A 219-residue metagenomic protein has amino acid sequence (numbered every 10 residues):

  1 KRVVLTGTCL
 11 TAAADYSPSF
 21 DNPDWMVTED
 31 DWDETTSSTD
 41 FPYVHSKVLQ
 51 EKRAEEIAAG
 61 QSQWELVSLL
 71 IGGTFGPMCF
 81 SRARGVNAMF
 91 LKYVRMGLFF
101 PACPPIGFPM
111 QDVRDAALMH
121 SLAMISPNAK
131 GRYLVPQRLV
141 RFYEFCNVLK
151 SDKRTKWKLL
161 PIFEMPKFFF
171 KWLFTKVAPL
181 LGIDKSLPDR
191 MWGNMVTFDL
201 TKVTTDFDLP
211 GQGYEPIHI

Functional and structural regions predicted by a protein language model:
K1-Y43, V67: Conserved Rossmann-fold NAD(P)-dependent oxidoreductase catalytic core, especially the SDR/UDP-sugar
V3, G7, Q50-M78: Conserved beta-loop-beta element that borders a ligand/cofactor-binding pocket
T39-Y43, G76-A83, A102-R114: Glycine-rich "substrate-gating" loop/helix at the edge of Rossmann-like oxidoreductase active sites
Y43-E51: Active-site YXXXK catalytic motif of short-chain dehydrogenase/reductase
G60-W64, G76-F90, A123-Y133: Glycine/proline-rich active-site loop of Rossmann-fold NAD(P)-dependent oxidoreductases
L91-Y133, R138: Alpha-helical substrate-binding/gating segment
L118-S186, I219: Mid/C-terminal beta-alpha module of Rossmann-like enzyme folds, strongest in SDR-family dehydrogenases/epimerases
T201-T205, G211-I219: Amphipathic terminal alpha-helices
